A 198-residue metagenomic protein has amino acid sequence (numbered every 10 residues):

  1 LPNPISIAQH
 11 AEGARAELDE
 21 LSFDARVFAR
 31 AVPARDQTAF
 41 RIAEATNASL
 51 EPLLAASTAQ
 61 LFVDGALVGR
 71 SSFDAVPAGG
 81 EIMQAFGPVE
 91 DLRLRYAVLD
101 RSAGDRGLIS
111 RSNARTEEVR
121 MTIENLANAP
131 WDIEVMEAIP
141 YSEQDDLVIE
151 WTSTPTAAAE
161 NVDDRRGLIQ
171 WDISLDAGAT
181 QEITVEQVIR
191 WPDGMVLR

Functional and structural regions predicted by a protein language model:
L1-R120, A129-D163, L168, L175-R198: Intrinsically disordered, low-complexity Ser/Thr/Pro/Gly-rich interaction regions that scaffold/cooperate
